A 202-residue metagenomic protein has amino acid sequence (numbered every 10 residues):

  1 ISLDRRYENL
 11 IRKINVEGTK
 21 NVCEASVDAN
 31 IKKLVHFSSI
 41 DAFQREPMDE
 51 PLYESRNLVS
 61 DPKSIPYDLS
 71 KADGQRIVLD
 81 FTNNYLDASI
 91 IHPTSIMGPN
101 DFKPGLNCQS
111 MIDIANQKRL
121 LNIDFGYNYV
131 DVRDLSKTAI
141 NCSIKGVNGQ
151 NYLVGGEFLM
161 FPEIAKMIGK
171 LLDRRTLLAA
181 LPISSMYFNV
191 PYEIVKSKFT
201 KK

Functional and structural regions predicted by a protein language model:
I1-E17: NAD(P)H-binding glycine-rich loop region in Rossmannoid oxidoreductase-like domains and their noncatalytic homologs
R12-T19, V35-S38, S70-K71, N128: Short alpha-helix in the Rossmann-fold core of NAD(P)-dependent oxidoreductases
N21, D73, P104-L106, I123-S143 (+1 more regions): Substrate-positioning beta->alpha
S38, R76-P99: Conserved beta-loop-beta element that borders a ligand/cofactor-binding pocket
I40-P62, D101, A115: Active-site "gating" loop of Rossmann-like NAD(P)-dependent oxidoreductase/epimerase domains
S60-P62, S110-V130, D134: A conserved pocket-lining segment of Rossmann-fold NAD(P)-dependent short-chain dehydrogenase/reductase
T138-K201: Mid/C-terminal beta-alpha module of Rossmann-like enzyme folds, strongest in SDR-family dehydrogenases/epimerases
